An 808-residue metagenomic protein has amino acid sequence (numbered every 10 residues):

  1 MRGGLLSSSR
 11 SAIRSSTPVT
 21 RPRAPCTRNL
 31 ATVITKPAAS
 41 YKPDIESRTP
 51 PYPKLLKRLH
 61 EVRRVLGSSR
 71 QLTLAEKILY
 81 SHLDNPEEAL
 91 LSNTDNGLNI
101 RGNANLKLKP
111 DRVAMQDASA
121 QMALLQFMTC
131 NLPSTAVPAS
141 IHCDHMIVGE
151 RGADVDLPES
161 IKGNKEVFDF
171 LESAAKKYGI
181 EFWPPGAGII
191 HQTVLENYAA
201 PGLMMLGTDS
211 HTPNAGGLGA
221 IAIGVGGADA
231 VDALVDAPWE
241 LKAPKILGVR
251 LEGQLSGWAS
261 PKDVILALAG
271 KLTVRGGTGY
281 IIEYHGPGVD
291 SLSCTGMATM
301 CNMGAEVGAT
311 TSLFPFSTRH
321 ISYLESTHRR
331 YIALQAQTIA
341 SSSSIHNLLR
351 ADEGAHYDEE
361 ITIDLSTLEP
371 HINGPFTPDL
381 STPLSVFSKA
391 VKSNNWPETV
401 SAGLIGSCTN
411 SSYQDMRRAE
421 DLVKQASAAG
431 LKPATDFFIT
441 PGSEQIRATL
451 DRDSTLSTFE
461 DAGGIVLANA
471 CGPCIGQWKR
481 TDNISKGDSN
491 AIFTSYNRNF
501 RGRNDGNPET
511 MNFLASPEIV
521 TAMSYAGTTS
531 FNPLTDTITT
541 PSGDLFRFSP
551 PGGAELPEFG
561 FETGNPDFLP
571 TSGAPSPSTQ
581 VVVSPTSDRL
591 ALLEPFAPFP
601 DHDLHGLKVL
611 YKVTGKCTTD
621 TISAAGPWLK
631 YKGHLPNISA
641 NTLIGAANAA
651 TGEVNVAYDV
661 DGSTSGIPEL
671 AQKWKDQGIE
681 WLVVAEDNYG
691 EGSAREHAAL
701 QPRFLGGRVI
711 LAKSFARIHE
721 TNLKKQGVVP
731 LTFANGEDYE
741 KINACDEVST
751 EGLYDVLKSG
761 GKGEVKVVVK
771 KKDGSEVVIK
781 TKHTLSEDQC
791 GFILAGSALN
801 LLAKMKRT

Functional and structural regions predicted by a protein language model:
M1-S40: N-terminal mitochondrial targeting presequence
R2, T32-T808: Fe-S-dependent hydro-lyases/dehydratases of central metabolism
